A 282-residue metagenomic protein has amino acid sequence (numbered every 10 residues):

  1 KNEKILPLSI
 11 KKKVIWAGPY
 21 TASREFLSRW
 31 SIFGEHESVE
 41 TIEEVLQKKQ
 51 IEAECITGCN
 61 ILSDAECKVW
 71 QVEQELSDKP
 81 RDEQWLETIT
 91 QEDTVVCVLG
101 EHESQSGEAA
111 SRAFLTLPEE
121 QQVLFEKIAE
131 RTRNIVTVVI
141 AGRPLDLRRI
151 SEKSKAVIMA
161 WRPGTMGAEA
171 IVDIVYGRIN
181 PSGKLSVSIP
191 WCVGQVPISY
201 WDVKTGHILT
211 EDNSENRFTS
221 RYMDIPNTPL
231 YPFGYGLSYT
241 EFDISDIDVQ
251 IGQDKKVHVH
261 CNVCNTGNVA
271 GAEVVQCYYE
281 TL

Functional and structural regions predicted by a protein language model:
K1-E43, Q47-K49, I56, L62-V69 (+2 more regions): Secreted, periplasmic, or luminal enzymes acting at the cell surface/secretory milieu
E25-S28, L99-E119: Glycine/threonine-rich flexible loop motifs
T41, Q84-E87, E120-E130, I244: Alpha-helical scaffolding segments of alpha/beta enzyme cores, especially the outer helices of TIM-barrel or partial
I51, E130-I135, K153-K155: A short helix->loop->beta-strand "cap" motif at the edges of active sites that frequently abuts
D64-P80: Charged, often glycine-rich, active-site loop that binds/positions anionic groups
E92: An anion/phosphate-binding loop that grips the pyrophosphate of nucleotide cofactors and donors
Q121-F125, I135, V157, I171: Extended, hydrophobic alpha-helical segments in both membrane/secreted and soluble proteins
